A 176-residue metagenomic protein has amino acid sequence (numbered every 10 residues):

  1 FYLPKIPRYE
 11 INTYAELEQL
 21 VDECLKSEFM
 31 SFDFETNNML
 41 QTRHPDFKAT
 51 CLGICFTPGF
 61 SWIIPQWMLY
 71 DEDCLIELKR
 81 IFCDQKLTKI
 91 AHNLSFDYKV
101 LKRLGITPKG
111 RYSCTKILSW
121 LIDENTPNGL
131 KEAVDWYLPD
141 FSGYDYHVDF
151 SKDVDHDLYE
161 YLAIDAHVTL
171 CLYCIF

Functional and structural regions predicted by a protein language model:
F1-E10, L40, P45-F176: Active-site-proximal helix-loop-helix substrate-binding element of RNase H-like nuclease domains
F1-M30: N- or domain-start disorder-to-order transition segments that initiate the globular core
F29-R43: Short acidic, Gly/Ser-rich segments with clustered Asp/Glu that frequently serve as metal-coordination loops in enzyme
